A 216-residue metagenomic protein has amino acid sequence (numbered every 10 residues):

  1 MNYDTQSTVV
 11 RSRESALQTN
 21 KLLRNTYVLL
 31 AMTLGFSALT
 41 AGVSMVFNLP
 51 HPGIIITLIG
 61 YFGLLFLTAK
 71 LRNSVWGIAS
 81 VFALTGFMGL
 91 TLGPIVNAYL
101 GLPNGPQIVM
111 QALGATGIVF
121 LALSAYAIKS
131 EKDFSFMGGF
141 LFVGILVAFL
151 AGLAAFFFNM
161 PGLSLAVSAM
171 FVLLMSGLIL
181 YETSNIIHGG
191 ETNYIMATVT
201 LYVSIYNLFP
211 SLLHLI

Functional and structural regions predicted by a protein language model:
M1-I216: A hydrophobic alpha-helical transmembrane-helix feature that marks the membrane cores and membrane-interface segments
